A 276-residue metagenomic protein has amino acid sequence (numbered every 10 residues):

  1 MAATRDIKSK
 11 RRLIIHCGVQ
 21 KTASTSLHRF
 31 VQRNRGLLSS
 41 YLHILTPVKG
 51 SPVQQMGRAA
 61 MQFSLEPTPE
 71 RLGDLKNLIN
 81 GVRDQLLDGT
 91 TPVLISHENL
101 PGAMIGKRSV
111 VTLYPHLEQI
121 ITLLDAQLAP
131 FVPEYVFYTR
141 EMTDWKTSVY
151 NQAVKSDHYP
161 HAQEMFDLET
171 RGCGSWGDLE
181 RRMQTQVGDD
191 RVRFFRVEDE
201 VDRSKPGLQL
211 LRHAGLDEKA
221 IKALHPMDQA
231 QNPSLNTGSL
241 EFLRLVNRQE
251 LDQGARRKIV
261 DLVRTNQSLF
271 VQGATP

Functional and structural regions predicted by a protein language model:
M1-P276: Anion-recognition interface
